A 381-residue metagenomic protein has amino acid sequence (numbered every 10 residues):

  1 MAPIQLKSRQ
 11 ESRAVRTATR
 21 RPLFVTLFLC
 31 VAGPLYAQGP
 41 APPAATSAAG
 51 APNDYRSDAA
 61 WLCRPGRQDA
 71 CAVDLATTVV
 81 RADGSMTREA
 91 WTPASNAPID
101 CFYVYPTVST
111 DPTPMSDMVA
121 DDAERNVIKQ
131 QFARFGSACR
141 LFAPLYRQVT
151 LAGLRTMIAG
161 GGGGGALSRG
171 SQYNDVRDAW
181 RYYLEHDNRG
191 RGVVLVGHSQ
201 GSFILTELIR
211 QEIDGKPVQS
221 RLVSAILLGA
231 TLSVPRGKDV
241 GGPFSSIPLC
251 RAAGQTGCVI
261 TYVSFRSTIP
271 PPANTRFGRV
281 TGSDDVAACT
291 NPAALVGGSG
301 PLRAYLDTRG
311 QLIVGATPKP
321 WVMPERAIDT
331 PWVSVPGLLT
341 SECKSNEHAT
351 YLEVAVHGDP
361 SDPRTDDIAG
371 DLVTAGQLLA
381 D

Functional and structural regions predicted by a protein language model:
M1-T19: N-terminal secretory signal peptides that target proteins for export/translocation
P22-P34: Bacterial N-terminal signal peptides
Q38-A133: Flexible, membrane-associating and regulatory peripheral segments of lipid-active enzymes
A59, P65-R67, Y103-G192, L352-D381: Active-site catalytic motif of lipid deacylating hydrolases and related acyltransferases
D100-V104, L141-L145, V194-L195, S224-L227 (+1 more regions): Structural recognition of the beta-strand scaffold that forms the well-ordered cores of secreted hydrolase catalytic
I128, I204-I213: Short, well-ordered amphipathic alpha-helices
Q172-R189, R210-A380: Surface cap/lid and interfacial helix-loop subdomains adjacent to catalytic sites that gate substrate access
G197, G201, L205: Gly/Ala-rich beta-loop-alpha elbow adjacent to hydrolase catalytic centers
